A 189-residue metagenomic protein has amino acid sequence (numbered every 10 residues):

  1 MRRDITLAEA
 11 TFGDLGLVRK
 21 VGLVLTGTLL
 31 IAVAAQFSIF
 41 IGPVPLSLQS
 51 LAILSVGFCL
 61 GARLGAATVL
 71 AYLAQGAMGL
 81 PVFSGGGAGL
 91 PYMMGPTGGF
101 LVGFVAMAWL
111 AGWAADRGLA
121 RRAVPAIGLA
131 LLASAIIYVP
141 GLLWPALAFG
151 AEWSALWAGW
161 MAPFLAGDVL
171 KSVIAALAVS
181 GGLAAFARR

Functional and structural regions predicted by a protein language model:
M1-A66: Hydrophobic transmembrane alpha-helices
R2-F12, R19, T26, V33 (+1 more regions): Short helix-perturbing small/polar motifs within transmembrane alpha-helices
L23-A34, I53, G57, T68-G76 (+10 more regions): Alpha-helical transmembrane segments in multi-pass membrane proteins
V33, F37, C59, G85-G86 (+3 more regions): Helix-loop junctions at the membrane-solvent interface of multi-pass transporters, primarily the C-terminal
A35-P45, L73-M107: Interfacial aromatic-anchored transmembrane helix boundaries in multi-pass membrane proteins
C59-R63, L110-G118, G182-A187: Structural signal for the C-terminal ends of transmembrane alpha-helices and the immediately following loop
R63-L64, G98, P125, A155: Residue-level recognition of membrane-helix boundary sites in multi-pass small-molecule transporters
G118-R189: Membrane-embedded alpha-helical hairpins and interfacial helices in multi-pass inner-membrane proteins
